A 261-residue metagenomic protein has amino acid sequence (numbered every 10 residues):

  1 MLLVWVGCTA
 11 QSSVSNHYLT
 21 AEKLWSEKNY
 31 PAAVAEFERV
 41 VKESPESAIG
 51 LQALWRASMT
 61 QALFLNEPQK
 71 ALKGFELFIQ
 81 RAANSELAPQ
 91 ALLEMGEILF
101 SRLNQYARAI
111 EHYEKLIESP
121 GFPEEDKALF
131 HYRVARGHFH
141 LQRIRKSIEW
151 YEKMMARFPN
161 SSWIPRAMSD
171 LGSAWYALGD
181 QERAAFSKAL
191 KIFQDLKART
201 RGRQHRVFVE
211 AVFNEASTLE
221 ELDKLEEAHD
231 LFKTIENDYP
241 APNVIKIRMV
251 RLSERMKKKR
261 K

Functional and structural regions predicted by a protein language model:
W5-K261: Acidic, polar-rich low-complexity tracts and alpha-helical solenoid repeat scaffolds
